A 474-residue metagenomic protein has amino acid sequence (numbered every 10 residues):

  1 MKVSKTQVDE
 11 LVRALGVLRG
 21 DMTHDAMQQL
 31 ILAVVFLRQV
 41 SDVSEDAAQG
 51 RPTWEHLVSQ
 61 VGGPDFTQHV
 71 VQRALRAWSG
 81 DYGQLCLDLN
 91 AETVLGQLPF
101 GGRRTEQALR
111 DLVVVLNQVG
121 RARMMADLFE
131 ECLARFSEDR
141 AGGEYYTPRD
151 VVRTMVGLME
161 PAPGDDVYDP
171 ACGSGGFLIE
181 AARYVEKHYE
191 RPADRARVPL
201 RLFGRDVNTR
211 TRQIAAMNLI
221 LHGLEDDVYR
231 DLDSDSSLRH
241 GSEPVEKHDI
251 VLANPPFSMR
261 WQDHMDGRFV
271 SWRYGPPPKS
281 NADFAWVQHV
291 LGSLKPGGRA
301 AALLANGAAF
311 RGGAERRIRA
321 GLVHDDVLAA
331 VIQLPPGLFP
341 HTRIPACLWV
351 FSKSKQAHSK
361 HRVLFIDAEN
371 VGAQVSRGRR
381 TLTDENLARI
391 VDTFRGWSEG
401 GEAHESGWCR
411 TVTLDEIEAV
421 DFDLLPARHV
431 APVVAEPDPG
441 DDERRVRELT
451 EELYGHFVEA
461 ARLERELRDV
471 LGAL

Functional and structural regions predicted by a protein language model:
M1-Q60, E466-D469, A473-L474: Non-catalytic accessory regions of SAM-dependent methyltransferases
V12, D25-V40, R123-Y146, G157-E160: S-adenosyl-L-methionine
G16, V156-E160, L291: Generic structural signal for well-ordered alpha-helical scaffold segments
L18-I31, F100-R104, Q118-R123, K279: Structural motif
S41-F136: Long recognition/docking surfaces used for binding and targeting
A47, C86-E92, M125, R140-Y146 (+2 more regions): Short coil/turn segments at secondary-structure boundaries
A141-A253, S258-R260, V270, F284-A285 (+3 more regions): Conserved S-adenosyl-L-methionine
D231, H240-L474: A conserved structural/catalytic subdomain of Rossmann-like adenosyl-cofactor enzymes
